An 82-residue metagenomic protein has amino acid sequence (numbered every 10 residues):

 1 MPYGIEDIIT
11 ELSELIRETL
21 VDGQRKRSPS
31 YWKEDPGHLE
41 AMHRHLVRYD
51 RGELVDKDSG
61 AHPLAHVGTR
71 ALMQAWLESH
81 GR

Functional and structural regions predicted by a protein language model:
M1-R82: Intrinsically disordered, low-complexity regulatory regions that flank transcription factor DNA-binding cores
